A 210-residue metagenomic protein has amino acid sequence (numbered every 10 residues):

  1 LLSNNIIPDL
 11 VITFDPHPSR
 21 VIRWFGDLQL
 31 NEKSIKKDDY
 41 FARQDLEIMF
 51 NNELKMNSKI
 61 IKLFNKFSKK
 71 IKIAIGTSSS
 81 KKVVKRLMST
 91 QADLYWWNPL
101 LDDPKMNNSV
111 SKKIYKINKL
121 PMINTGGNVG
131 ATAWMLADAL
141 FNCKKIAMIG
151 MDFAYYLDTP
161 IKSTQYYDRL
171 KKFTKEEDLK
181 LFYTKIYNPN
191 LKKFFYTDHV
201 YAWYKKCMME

Functional and structural regions predicted by a protein language model:
L2-E210: Metal-ion/cofactor- or nucleotide/acyl-coenzyme-handling active-site neighborhoods
